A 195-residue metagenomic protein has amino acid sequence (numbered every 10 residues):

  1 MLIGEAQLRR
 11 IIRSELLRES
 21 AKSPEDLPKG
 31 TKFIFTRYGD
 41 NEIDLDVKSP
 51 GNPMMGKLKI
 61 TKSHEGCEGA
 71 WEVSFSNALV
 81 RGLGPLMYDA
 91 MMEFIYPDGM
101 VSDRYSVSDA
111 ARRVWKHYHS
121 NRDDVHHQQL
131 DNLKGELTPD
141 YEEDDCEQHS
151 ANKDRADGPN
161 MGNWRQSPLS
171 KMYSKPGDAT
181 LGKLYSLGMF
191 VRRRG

Functional and structural regions predicted by a protein language model:
M1-S20: Protein-protein interaction and targeting regions used for scaffolding, dimerization, and localization
I3, G82, S106-D109: Residue-level detector of secondary-structure boundary/capping sites
I11, E15, A90, F94 (+2 more regions): Charge-rich, solvent-exposed alpha-helical interaction surfaces
A21-C67, P97-G195: Terminal substrate-recognition subdomain of acyl/acetyltransferases
G69-R81: Extended, structured, electrostatic nucleic-acid-contact surfaces
E72-S74, A90-F94, D103-S108: Hydrophobic, well-ordered secondary-structure scaffolds
A78-F94: Conserved acetyl-CoA-binding loop-helix of GNAT-fold acetyltransferases
